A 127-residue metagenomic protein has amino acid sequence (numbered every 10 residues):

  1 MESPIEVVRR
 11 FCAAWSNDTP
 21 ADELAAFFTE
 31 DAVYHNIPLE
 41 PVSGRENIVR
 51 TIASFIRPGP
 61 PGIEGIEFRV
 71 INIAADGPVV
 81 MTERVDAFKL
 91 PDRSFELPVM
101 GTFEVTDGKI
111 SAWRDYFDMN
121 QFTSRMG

Functional and structural regions predicted by a protein language model:
M1-E30: Short acidic-aromatic low-complexity motifs
A21-P78: A solvent-exposed, acidic/Ser-Thr-rich amphipathic alpha-helical stretch
I52, F68-I73, V85-D86, P98-E104: Hydrophobic/aromatic beta-strand elements that line small-molecule binding cavities or substrate pockets in beta-rich
E64-I66, S94-L97: Short solvent-exposed loop/turn micro-motifs enriched in small/polar/acidic residues
T82-L90: Short beta-strand segments that buttress and anchor functional surface loops
P98-S124: Short beta-strand edge/turn micro-motifs at domain boundaries
